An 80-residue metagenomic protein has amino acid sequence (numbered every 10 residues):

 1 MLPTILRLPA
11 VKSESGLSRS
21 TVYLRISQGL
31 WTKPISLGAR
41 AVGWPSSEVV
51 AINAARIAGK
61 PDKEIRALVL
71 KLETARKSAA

Functional and structural regions predicted by a protein language model:
M1-Q28, A51-A58: Polyanion-binding surface elements
L2, A79-A80: Short hydrophobic/aromatic patches at helix-to-coil boundaries
T4-L6, S15, I35, R66 (+1 more regions): Intrinsic-disorder/low-complexity peptide segments enriched for small residues
Q28-I35, P61: Short, solvent-exposed alpha-helical "recognition" segments
I35-A41: Short Lys/Arg-enriched helix C-cap and helix-to-coil transition segments that create basic nucleic-acid-contact patches
P45: PIN/NYN-family metal-dependent endoribonuclease catalytic core
V50-A79: A short, Lys/Arg-enriched interface patch at domain edges and termini
